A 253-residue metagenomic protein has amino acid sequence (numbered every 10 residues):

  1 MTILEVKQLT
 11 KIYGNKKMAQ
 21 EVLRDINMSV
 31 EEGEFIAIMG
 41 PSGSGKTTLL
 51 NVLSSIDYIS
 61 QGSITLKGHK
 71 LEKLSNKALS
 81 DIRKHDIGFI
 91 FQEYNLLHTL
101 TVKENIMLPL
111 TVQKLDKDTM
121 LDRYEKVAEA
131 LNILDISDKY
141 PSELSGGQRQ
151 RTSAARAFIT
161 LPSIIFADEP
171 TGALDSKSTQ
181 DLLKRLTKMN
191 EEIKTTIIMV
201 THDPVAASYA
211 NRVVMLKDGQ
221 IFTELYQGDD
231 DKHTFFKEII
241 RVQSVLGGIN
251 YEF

Functional and structural regions predicted by a protein language model:
M39-P41: The feature captures the beta-strand-to-loop junction immediately N-terminal to the Walker
G62-K70: Conserved ABC transporter NBD signature motif
K70, M107, T111, D118-D135: Conserved ABC ATPase "signature" region
K84, K139-S142, I159-T160: Conserved signature/switch motifs of ABC ATPase nucleotide-binding domains
L100-L108: Short coil-to-helix segment of the ABC ATPase nucleotide-binding domain corresponding to the Q-loop/switch region
I133, S137, A157-F158: ABC ATPase C-loop
Y140-L144, Q148-Q150: Conserved ABC ATPase signature
I165-D168: Catalytic Walker B motif of ABC-type/P-loop ATPase nucleotide-binding domains
